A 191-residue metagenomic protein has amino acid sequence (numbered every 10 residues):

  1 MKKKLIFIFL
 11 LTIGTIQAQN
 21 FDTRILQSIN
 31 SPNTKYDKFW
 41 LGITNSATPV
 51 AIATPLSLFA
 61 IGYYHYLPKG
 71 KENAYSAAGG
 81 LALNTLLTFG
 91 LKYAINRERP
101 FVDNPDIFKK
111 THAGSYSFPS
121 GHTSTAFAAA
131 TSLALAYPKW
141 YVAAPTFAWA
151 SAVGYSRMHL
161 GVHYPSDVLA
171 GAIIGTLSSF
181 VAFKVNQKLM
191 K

Functional and structural regions predicted by a protein language model:
K2-I8: Sec-dependent signal peptide recognition, specifically the positively charged N-region followed immediately by
L10, G14-L56, F89-S115: N-terminal transmembrane-helix/juxtamembrane module of multi-pass inner/ER membrane proteins
K35-Y36, P68-E72, P138-V142: Membrane-helix interface segments
I61, T88-N96, A134, A182-Q187: Membrane-water interface at transmembrane helix exits
G62-T85: Interfacial segments of alpha-helical transmembrane regions
Y64-Y66, I95-N96, P138, G161: Short helix-capping/hinge motifs at transmembrane helix termini and TM-loop junctions
G79-A94, A143-S156: Small-polar-interrupted transmembrane alpha-helices in polytopic inner-membrane proteins
N104-K191: Membrane-embedded catalytic cores of phosphoryl/pyrophosphoryl-handling enzymes
